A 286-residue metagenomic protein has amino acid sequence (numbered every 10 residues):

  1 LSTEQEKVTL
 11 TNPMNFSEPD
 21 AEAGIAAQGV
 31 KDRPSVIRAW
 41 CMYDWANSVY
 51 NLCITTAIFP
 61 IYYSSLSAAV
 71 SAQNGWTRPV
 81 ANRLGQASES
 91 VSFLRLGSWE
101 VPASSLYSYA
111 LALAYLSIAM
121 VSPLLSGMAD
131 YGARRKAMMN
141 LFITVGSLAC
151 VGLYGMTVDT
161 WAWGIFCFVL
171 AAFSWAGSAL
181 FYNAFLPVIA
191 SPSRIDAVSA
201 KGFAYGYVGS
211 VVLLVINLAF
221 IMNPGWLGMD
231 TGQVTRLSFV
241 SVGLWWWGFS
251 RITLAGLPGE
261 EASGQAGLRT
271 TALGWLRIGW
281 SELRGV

Functional and structural regions predicted by a protein language model:
E18-I37, G259-V286: Juxtamembrane intracellular "pre-TM" segments in multi-pass secondary transporters
S104-G127: Central cavity-lining transmembrane alpha-helices of secondary-active solute carriers, predominantly the Major
A129-T144: Cytoplasmic membrane-interface "Motif A"-like loop-to-helix N-cap segments of 12-TM Major Facilitator Superfamily
N140-D159: C-terminal ends and interior cores of transmembrane alpha-helices in multi-pass membrane transporters/permeases
A149, W161-S178: Hydrophobic core of transmembrane alpha-helices in multi-pass small-molecule transporters, especially MFS/SLC-type
W175-A204: Cytoplasmic helix-loop-helix junction between adjacent transmembrane helices in 12-TM secondary transporters
S199-I221: Glycine-rich segments within core transmembrane alpha-helices of 12-TM secondary carriers
L213-P224, G243-A262: C-terminal membrane-cytosol helix-exit motif in multi-pass small-molecule transporters
